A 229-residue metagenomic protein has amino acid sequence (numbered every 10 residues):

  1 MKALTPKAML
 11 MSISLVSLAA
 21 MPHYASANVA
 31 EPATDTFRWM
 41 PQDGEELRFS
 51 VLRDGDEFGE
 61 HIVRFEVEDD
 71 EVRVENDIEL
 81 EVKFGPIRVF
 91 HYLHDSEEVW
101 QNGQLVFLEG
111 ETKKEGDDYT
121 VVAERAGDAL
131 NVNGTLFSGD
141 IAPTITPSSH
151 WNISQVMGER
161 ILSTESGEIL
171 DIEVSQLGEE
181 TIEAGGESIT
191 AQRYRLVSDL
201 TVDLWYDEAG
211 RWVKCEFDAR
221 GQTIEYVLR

Functional and structural regions predicted by a protein language model:
M1-S12: Bacterial N-terminal signal peptides that target proteins for export
L10-A20: Bacterial N-terminal signal peptides
A20-P32: Boundary at the C-terminal end of the N-terminal hydrophobic targeting segment
V29-D35, P41-G44, N102, E109-A191 (+3 more regions): Solvent-exposed helix/loop surface patches that form functional interfaces
P41-R125, G210, C215-A219: N-terminal mature ectodomain segment of secretory-pathway/periplasmic proteins
P86-I87, G185-G186, L204-W205: Short histidine-centered beta-strand/loop micro-motifs that create catalytic or ligand/metal-coordination sites
L200: Glycine-rich phosphate/pyrophosphate-binding beta-alpha loops
D203-R229: C-terminal structured interaction module
